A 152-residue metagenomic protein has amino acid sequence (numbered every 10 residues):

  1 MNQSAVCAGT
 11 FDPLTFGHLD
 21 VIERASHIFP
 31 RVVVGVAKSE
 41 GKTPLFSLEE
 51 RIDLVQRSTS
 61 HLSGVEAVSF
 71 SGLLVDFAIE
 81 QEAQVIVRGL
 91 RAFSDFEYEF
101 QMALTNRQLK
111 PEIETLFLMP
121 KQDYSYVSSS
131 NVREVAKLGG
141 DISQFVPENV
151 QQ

Functional and structural regions predicted by a protein language model:
M1-Q152: Nucleotidyltransferase catalytic core that binds NTPs
